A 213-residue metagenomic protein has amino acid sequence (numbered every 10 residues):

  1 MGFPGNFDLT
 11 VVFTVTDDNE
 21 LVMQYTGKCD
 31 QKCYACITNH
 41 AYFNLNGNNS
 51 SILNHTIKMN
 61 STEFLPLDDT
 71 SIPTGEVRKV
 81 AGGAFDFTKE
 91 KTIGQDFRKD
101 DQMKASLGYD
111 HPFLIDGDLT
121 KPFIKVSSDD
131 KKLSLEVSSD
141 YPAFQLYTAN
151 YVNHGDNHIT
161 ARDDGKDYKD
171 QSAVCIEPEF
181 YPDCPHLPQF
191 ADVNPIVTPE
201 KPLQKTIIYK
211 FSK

Functional and structural regions predicted by a protein language model:
M1-K213: An exposed, glycine/acidic-rich loop-and-rim segment of catalytic or binding clefts
